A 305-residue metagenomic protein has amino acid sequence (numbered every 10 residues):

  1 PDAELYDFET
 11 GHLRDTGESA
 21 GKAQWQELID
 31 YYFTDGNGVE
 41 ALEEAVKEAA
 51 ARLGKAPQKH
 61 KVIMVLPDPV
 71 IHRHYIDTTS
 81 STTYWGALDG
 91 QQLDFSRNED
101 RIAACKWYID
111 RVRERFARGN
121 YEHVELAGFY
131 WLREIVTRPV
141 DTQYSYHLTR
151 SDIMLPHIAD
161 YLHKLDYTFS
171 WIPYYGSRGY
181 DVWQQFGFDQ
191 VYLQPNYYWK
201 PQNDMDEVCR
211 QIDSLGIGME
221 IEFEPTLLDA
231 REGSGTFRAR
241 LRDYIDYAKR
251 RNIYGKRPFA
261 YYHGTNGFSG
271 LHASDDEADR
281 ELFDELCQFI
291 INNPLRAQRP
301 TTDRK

Functional and structural regions predicted by a protein language model:
P1, A127-G128, Y174-G179, F188-K305: Substrate-binding cleft of secreted/luminal carbohydrate-active enzymes
P1-K106: N-terminal catalytic cores of secreted or lumenal carbohydrate-active enzymes
S19-E40, D94-I102, F129-T137, T142-H147 (+2 more regions): The substrate-binding groove and active-site-proximal loops of carbohydrate-active enzymes, especially glycoside
V46-K47, Y108-A117: Short, well-ordered amphipathic alpha-helices
A50-G54, R113, M154-T168, C209-D213: Surface-exposed amphipathic alpha-helices with a cationic face
K61-L66, A127-R133, A260-H263: Extended hydrophobic secondary-structure segments that form protein cores and membrane-embedded regions
I71-H74, T137-P139, R178-D181, L228-R231: Short catalytic/ligand-binding loop motif for oxyanion handling, primarily in non-cytosolic enzymes, centered on
Y108-I109, E125-G128, L132-M154, A159 (+1 more regions): Extracellular glycoside hydrolase catalytic/binding regions
